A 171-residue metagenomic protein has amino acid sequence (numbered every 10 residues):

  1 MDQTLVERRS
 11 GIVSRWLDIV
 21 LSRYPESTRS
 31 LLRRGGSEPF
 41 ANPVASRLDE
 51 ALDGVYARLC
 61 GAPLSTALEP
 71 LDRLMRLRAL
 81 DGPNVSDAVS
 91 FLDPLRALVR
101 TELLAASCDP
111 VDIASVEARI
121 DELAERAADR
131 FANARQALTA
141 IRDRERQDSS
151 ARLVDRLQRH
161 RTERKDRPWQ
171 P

Functional and structural regions predicted by a protein language model:
M1-R73, A105-P171: Core of compact, soluble alpha-helical bundle domains
L74, R78-G82: Long, charged all-alpha helical bundle/coiled-coil segments in cytosolic proteins
L77, L98, E122-L123: A short structural micro-motif
P83-E102: Elongated alpha-helical scaffolds
